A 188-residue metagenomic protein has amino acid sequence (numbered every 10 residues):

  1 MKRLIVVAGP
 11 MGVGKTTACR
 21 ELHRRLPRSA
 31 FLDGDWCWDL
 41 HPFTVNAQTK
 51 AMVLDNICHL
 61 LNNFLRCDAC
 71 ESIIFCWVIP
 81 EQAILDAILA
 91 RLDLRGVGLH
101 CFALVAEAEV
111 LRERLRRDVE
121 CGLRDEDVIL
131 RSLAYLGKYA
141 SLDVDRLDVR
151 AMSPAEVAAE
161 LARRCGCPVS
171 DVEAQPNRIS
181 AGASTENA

Functional and structural regions predicted by a protein language model:
M1-L4, A69-C70: Pre-Walker A (Motif I) flank of P-loop NTPase domains
V7: Hydrophobic anchor at the beta1->P-loop junction of P-loop NTPases
P10: P-loop (Walker A) phosphate-binding loop of NTP-binding proteins
V13: ATP-binding Walker
T16-N62: Conserved substrate/cofactor phosphate-moiety recognition/catalytic segment in nucleotide-dependent phosphotransferases
M52-G96: Glycine-rich phosphate-binding loop used to anchor ATP phosphates in small-molecule kinases, encompassing both
R95-L115: Conserved phosphate-donor/acceptor-positioning beta-strand/loop module used by diverse small-molecule
R117-E160, C167-A188: Small-molecule kinase domains that catalyze NTP-dependent phosphoryl transfer to phosphate-bearing small molecules
